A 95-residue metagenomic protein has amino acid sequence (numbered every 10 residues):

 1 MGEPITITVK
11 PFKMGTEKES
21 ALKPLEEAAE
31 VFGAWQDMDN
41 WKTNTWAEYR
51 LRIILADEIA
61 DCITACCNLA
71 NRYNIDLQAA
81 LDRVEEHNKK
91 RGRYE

Functional and structural regions predicted by a protein language model:
M1-E95: Flexible "arm" and connector segments at domain edges
